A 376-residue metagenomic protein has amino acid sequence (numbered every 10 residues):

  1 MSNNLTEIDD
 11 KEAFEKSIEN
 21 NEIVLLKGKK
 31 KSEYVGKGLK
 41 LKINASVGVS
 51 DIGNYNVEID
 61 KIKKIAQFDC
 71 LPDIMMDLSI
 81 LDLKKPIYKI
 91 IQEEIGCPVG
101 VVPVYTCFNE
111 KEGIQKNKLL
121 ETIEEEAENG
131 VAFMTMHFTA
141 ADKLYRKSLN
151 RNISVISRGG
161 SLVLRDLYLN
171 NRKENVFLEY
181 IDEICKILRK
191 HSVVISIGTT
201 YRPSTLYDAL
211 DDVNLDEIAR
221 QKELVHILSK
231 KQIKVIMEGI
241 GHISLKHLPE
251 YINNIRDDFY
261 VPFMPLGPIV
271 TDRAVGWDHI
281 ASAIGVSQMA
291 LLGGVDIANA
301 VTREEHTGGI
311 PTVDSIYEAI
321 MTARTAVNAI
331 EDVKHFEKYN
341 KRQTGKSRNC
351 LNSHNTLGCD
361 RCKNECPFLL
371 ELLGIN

Functional and structural regions predicted by a protein language model:
M1-S46, I52: N-terminal amphipathic alpha-helix/helix-capping segment at the start of soluble metabolic enzymes
N3-L5, G38-D60, Y105-E121, L167-E179 (+2 more regions): Active-site mouth loops of central-metabolism enzymes
I18-K27, L71-I91, F138-S148, L164-N171 (+3 more regions): Glycine-rich, proline-tolerant flexible connector loops at the mouths of alpha/beta enzymes
L39-V49, D73-L78, C97-V104, M134-H137 (+4 more regions): Hydrophobic faces of well-ordered beta-strands that scaffold small-molecule active sites in alpha/beta enzyme cores
S79-P98, G113-N117, T139-S161, K173-I184 (+1 more regions): Active-site-adjacent beta->alpha loops and helix N-cap segments on the catalytic face of soluble alpha/beta enzymes
K143-L144, S148-L162, R303-E331, I375-N376: C-terminal helical cap(s) of enzyme catalytic domains, especially alpha/beta-barrels
D208-N214, P265-L291, I310-I316, T344-N355: Active-site-adjacent loop and "lid" segments of alpha/beta metabolic enzymes
T344-N376: Cysteine-cluster motifs in flexible loop/terminal segments that predominantly coordinate metals
